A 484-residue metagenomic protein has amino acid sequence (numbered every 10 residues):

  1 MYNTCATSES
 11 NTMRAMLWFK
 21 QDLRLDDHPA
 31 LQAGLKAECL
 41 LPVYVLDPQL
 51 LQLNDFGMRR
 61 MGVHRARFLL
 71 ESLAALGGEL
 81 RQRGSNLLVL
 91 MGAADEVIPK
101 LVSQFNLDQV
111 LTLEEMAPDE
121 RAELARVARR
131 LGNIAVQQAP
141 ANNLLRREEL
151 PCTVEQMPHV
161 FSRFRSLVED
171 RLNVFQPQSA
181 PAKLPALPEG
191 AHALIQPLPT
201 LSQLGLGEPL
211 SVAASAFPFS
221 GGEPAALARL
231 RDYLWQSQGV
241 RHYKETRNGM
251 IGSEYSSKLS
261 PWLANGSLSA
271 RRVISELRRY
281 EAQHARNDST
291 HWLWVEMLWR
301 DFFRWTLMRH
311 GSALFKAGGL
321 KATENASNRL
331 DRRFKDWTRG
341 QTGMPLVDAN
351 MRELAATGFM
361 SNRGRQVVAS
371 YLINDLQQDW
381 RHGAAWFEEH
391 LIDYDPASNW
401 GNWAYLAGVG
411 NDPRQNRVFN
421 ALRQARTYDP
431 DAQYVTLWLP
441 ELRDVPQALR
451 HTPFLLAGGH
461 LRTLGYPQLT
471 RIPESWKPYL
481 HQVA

Functional and structural regions predicted by a protein language model:
Y2-P181, R352-E353, S398, P467 (+1 more regions): Trp/Phe/Arg-rich N-terminal binding region typifying the photolyase-homology
A30, R229, K258, V273-E276 (+4 more regions): Short, hydrophobic/aromatic alpha-helical segments in well-folded domains
N133, R279, W299, M308 (+6 more regions): Short, well-ordered loop/turn and helix-capping segments at boundaries between secondary-structure elements and domains
E155-K321, A425-D429, Q433-A484: Glycine/tryptophan-enriched, flexible segments
R304, R309, K335-Q378: C-terminal substrate/ligand-recognition segments
S312-Q341: Helix-loop-helix junctions that connect adjacent transmembrane helices in secondary transporters/permeases, recognized
L314, L320-N325, Q366-D412: Active/binding-pocket-proximal capping segment
T342-E353, L406-P446, R450-H451: Long, charge-rich low-complexity segments
